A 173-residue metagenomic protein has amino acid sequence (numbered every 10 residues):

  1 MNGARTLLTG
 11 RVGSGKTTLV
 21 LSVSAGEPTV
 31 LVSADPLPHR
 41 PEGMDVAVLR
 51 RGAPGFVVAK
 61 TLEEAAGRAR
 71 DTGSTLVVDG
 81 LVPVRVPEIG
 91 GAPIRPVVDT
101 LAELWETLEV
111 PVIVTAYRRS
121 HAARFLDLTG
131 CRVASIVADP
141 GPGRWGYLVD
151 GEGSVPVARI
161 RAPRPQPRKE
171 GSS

Functional and structural regions predicted by a protein language model:
M1-G3, V23-E27, R68-T72, E106: Flexible, charged surface loops at secondary-structure boundaries
M1-N2, R50, R168-S173: N-terminal intrinsically disordered, low-complexity tails enriched in polar/charged
M1-N2, R85, R161: Generic, ordered loop/turn and secondary-structure boundary motif
A4-E64: Conserved P-loop
L8-T9, L31-S33, L49-R50, V77-D79 (+2 more regions): Conserved beta-strand segments of the P-loop GTPase G domain that flank and frequently precede/overlap
V32, G73, G171-S172: Intrinsically disordered, low-complexity segments enriched in Ser/Pro/Gly/Ala and basic residues
A66, R70-C131: P-loop NTPase motor core
V110-S173: Phosphate-binding/switch region of NTP-binding enzymes
